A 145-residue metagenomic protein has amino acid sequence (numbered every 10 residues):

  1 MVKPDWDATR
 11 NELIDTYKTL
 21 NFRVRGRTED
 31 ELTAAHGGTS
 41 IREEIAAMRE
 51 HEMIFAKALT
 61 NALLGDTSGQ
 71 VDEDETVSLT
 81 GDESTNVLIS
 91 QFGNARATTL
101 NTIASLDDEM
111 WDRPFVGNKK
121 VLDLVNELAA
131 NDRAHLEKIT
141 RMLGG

Functional and structural regions predicted by a protein language model:
M1-N11, M53-T98, L143-G145: Short, helix-capping/interhelical loops that line the mouth of catalytic, cofactor-, or ligand-binding pockets
M1-V2, R23-G26, D30, G37 (+1 more regions): Proteins with a high burden of low-complexity, intrinsically disordered sequence enriched in S/T/G/P/A and R, requiring
W6-E31: Long, hydrophobic N-terminal alpha-helical segment
T9-T16, E44, M48, L88-A95 (+2 more regions): Amphipathic alpha-helix face/heptad-repeat signature
E12-I14, A97-L122: Amphipathic, soluble alpha/beta structural segments
Y17-R25, M53-A56, T60, G93-D107 (+1 more regions): Structural signal for well-ordered, non-membrane alpha-helices
E29-E73, D112-G145: Short, contiguous alpha-helical
